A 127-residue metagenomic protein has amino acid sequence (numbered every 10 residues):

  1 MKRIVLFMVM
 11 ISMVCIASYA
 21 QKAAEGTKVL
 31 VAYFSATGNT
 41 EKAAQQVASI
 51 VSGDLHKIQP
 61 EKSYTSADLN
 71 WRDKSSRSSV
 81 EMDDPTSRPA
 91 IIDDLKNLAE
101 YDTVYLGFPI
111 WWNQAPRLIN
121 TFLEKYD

Functional and structural regions predicted by a protein language model:
M1-K22: Bacterial Sec-dependent N-terminal signal peptides
V5-I11, Q114-K125: Short, composition-biased local secondary-structure segments
Q21-Y101, N113-A115: N-terminal beta1-alpha1-beta2 submodule of the flavodoxin-like/Rossmannoid cofactor-binding fold
D94-L98, N120-D127: A short, gly/pro- and small-residue-rich
F108-P109: Glycine-rich, N-terminal phosphate-binding loop of Rossmann-like dinucleotide-binding domains
